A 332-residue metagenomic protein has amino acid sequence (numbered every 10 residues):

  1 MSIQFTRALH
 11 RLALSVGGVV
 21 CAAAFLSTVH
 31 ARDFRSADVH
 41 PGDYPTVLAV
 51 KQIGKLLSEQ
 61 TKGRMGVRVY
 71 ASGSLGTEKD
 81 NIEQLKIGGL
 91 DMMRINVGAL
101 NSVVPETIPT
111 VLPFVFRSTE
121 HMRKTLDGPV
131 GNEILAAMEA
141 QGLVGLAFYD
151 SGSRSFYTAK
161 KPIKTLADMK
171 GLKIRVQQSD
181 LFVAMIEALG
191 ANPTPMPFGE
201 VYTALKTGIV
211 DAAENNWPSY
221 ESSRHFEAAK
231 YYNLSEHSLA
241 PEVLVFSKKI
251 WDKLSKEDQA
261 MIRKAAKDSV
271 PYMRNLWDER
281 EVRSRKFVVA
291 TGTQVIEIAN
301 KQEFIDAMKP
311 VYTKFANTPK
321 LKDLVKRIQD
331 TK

Functional and structural regions predicted by a protein language model:
M1-S2, I298: Surface-exposed binding/hinge segments that line and control ligand-binding clefts or catalytic entry sites
S2-G17: Bacterial N-terminal signal peptides that target proteins for export
A13-G18, H30, I328: Generic low-complexity, intrinsically disordered sequence content enriched in small uncharged/hydrophobic residues
F25-A31: Sec/Tat signal peptide C-region and signal peptidase I cleavage site
A31-H121, P129-N132, A136-K332: N-terminal secretory/targeting leader peptides
